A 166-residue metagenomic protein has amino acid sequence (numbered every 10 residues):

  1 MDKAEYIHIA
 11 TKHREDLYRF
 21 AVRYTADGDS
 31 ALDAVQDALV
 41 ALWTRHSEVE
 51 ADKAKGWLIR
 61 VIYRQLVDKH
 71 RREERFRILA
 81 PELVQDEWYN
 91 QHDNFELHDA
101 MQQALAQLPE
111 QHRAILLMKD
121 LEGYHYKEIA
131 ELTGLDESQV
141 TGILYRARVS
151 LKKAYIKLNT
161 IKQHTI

Functional and structural regions predicted by a protein language model:
M1-R19, R23: A short, charge-rich alpha-helical start-of-domain segment used by transcription regulators
R19, D33-V40, T44, D52-R64: Structural recognition of an alpha-helix C-terminal capping motif at a helix-to-coil junction
D29, K127, S138: Residues within helix-turn-helix
R60-A80, K157: Arg/Lys-rich amphipathic alpha helix in sigma70-family domain 2
E82-A106: Acidic, proline/glycine-rich intrinsically disordered inter-domain spacer in sigma factors
I115-K119: A short pre-motif secondary-structure segment
T133-K157: DNA-recognition helix of helix-turn-helix
K157-I166: Short, basic, alpha-helical segments at the C-terminal edge of helix-turn-helix-like DNA-binding modules
